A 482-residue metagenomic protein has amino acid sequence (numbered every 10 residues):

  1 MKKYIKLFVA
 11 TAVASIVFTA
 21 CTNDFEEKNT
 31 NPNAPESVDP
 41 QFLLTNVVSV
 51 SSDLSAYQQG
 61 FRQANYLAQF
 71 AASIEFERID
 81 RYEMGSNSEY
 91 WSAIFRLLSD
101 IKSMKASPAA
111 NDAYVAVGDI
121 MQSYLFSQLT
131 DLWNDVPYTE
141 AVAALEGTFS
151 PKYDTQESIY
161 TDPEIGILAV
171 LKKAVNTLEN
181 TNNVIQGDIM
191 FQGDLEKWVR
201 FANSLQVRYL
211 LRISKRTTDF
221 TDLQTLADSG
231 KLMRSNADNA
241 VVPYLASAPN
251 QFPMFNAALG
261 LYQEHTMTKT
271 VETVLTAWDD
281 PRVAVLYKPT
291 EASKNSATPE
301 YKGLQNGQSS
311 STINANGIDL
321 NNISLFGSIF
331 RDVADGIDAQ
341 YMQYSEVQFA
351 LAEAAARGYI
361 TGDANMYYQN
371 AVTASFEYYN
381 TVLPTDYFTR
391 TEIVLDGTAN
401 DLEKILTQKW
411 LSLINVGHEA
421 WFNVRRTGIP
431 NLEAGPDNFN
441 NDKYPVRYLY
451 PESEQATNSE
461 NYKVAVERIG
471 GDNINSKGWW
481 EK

Functional and structural regions predicted by a protein language model:
M1-T30: Bacterial Sec-dependent N-terminal signal peptides
A14-F18, A56, N380-T381: Intrinsically disordered or highly flexible coil/loop and linker segments, enriched in small and charged/polar residues
C21, F255-D279, V283-Y287, P299 (+1 more regions): Long, intrinsically disordered, low-complexity segments
C21-E75, D80, M84-G85, E89-F95 (+4 more regions): Membrane-proximal, proline-rich intrinsically disordered regions
N23-E26, S328, L383-F388: Short acidic (Asp/Glu) and glycine-rich catalytic loops that position anionic groups and cofactors
V38-Q41, A68-M121, L125-T381, D396-L402 (+1 more regions): Structured, solvent-exposed acidic/aromatic patches
F42-D53, E353, T407-I414: Short, hydrophobic/amphipathic alpha-helical patches that form generic packing surfaces within helical domains
S375-E377, Y387-T391: C-terminal beta-barrel architecture of Gram-negative outer-membrane proteins
